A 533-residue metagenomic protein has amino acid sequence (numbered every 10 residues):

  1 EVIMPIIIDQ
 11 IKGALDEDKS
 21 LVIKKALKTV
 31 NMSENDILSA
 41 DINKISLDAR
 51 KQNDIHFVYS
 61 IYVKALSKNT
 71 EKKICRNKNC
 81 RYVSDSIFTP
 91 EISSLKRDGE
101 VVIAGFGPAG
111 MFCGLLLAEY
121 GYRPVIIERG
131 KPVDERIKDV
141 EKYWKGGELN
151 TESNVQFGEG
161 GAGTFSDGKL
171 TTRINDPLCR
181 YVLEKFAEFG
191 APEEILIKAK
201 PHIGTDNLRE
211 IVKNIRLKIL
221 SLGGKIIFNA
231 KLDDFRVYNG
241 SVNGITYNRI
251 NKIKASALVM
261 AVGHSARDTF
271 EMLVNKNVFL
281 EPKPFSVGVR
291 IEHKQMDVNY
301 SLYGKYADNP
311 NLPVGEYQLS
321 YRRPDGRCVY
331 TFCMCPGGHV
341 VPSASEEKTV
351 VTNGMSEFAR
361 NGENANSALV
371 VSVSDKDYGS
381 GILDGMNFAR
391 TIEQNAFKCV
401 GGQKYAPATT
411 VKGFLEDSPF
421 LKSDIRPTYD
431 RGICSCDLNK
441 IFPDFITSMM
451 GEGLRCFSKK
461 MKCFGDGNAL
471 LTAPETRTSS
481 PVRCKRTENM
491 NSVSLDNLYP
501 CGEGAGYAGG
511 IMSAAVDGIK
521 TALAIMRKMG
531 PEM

Functional and structural regions predicted by a protein language model:
I3-F57, Y62-M533: Residues forming the flavin
